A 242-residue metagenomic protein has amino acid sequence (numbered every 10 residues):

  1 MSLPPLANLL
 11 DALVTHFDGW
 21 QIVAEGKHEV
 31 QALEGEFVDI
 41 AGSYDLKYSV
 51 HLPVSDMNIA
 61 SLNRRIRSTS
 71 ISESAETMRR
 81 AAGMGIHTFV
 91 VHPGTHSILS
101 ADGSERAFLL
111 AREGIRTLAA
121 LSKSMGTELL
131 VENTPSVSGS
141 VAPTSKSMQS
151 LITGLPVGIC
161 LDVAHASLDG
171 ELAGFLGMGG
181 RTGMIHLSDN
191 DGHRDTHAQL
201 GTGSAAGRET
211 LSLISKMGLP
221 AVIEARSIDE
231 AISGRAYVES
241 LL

Functional and structural regions predicted by a protein language model:
M1, D18-I22, Y48-L52, F89-V91 (+4 more regions): Hydrophobic faces of well-ordered beta-strands that scaffold small-molecule active sites in alpha/beta enzyme cores
M1-E76, A82, G158: N-terminal pre-domain/capping segments
S2-P5, A24-G26, V54-D56, P93-S97 (+4 more regions): Active-site-proximal loop/turn and secondary-structure-junction residues that shape catalytic pockets, frequently
P5, E29-L33, T69-E73, A107-G114 (+2 more regions): Soluble or luminal CAZymes and related metallo-dependent hydrolases
L9-D11, H87, V141-Q149, T153-C160 (+1 more regions): Histidine-acidic metal/acid-base catalytic patches
V38-S55, A111-S122, Q149-L155, G207-K216: Alpha-helix-loop-beta-strand connector modules within alpha/beta enzyme cores
D56-L62, S97-D102, G192-A198: A short acidic, helix-capping loop that chelates divalent metal ions and anchors anionic groups
R65-G158: Active-site acidic/histidine proton-transfer and metal-coordination neighborhood in alpha/beta enzyme cores
